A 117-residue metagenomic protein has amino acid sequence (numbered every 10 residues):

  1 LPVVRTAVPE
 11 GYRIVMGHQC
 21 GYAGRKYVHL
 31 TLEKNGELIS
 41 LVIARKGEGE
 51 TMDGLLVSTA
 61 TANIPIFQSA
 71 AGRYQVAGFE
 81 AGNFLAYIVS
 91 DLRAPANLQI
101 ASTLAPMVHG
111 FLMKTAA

Functional and structural regions predicted by a protein language model:
L1-A117: Polar, acidic low-complexity tracts enriched in Ser/Thr/Gln/Glu with frequent Gly/Pro and Thr-Pro motifs
